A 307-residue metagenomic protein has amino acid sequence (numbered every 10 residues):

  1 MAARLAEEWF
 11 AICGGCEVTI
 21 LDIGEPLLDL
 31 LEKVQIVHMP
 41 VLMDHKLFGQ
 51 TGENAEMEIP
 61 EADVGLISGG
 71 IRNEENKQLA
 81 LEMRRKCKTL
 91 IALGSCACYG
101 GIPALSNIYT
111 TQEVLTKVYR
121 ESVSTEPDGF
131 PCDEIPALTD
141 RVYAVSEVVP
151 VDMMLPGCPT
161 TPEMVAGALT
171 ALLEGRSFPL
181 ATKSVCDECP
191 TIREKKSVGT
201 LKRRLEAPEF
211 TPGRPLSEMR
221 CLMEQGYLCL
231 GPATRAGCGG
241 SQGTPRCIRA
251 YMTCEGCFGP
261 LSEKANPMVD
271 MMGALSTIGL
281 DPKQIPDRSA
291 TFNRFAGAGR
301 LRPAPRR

Functional and structural regions predicted by a protein language model:
M1-L66, K77, L81-T89, Q112-L155 (+1 more regions): Iron-sulfur (Fe-S) cluster-binding modules
G69-I71, S95: Short glycine-/small-residue-rich Rossmann-like dinucleotide-binding loops
E74: Short substrate-entry loop that stabilizes the transition state in hydrolases
K77, I102-P103: A short acidic (Asp/Glu
C96-G101: Short gly/pro/ser/thr-enriched loop/turn and capping motifs at secondary-structure boundaries
P103-S106, V269: Active-site-proximal loop->helix
N107-T111: Short, hinge-like loop/turn segments at secondary-structure boundaries
